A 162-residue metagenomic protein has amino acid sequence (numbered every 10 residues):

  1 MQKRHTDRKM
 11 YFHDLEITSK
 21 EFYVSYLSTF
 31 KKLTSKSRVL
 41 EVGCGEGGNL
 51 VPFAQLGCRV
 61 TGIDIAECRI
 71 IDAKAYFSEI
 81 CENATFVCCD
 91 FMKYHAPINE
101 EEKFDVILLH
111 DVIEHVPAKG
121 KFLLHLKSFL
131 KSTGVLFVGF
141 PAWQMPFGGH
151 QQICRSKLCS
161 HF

Functional and structural regions predicted by a protein language model:
M1-E102, V106, L123: Conserved N-terminal segment of class I S-adenosyl-L-methionine
L27, S128-F129: N-terminal subdomain of nucleotide-sugar transferases
E46, E114-H115: Nucleotide-sugar-dependent glycosyltransferase donor-binding/catalytic pocket residues
E67, V116-P117: A structural helix-start
K93, E114, M145: Active-site micro-motifs of SAM-dependent methyltransferase domains
V106-V112: A short beta-strand submotif of the Rossmann-like class I SAM-dependent methyltransferase core that lines
P117-S128, V135-F162: S-adenosyl-L-methionine-dependent methyltransferase catalytic module, highlighting the catalytic core
